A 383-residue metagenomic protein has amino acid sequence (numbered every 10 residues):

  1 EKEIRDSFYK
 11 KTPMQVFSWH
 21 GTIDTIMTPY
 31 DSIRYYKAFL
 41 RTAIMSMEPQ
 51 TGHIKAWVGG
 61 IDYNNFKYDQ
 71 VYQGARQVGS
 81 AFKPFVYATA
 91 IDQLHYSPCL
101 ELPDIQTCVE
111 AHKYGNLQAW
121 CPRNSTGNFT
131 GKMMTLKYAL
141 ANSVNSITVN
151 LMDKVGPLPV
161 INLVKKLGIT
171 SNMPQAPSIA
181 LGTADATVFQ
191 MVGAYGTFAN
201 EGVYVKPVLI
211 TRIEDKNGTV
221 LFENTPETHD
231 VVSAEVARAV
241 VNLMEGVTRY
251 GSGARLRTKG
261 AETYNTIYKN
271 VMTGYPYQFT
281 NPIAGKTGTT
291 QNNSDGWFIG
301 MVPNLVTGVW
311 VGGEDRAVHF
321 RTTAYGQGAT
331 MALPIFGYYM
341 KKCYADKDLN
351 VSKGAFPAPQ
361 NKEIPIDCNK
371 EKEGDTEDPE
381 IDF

Functional and structural regions predicted by a protein language model:
E1-E48, W57, Y63-Y68, F82 (+2 more regions): A penicillin-recognizing enzyme superfamily signal
G21, G59, L140-V144, G156 (+6 more regions): Amphipathic, well-packed alpha-helical segments that form the structural scaffold of globular domains
I33-T42, N65-F85, C99-E101, M133 (+1 more regions): Short active-site loop at a secondary-structure junction that contains or immediately precedes the catalytic residue(s)
Y35-I54, F82-P84, A88, D92-Q93 (+2 more regions): C-terminal substrate/ligand-recognition segments
P49, N64, I91-L100, T170-N172 (+1 more regions): Secondary-structure transition/capping motifs at alpha-helix termini and the adjoining loop/turn into the next element
T51-G52, G74-D104, A139, M191-F198 (+3 more regions): Active-site SXXK
Y96-L158, Y204, K216-G246: Conserved catalytic neighborhood of penicillin-recognizing serine enzymes
N116-N124, V155-G193, G202: Mid-domain, small-residue-enriched loop/turn segments at the edges of structured enzyme/sensor domains
